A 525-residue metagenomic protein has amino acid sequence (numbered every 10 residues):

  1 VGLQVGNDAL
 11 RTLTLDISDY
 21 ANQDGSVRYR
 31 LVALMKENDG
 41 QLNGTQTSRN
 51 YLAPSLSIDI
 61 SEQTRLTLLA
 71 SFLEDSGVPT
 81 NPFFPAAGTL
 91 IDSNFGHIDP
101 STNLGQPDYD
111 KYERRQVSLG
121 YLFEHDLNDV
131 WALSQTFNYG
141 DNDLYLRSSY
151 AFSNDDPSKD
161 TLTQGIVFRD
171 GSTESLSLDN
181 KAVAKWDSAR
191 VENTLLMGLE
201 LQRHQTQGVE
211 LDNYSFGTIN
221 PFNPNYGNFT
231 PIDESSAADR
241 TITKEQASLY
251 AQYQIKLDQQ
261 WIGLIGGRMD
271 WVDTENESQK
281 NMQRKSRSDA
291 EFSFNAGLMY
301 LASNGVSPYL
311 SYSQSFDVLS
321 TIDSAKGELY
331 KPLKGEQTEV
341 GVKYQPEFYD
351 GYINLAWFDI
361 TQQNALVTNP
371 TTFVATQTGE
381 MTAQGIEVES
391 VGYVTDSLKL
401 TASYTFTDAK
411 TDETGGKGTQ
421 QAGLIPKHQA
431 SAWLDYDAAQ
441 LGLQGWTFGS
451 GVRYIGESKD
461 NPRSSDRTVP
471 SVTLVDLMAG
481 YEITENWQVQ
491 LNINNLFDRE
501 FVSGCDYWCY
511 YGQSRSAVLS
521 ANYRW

Functional and structural regions predicted by a protein language model:
V1-P54, I60-T64, V117, G351 (+1 more regions): Outer-membrane beta-barrel translocator/receptor signature
D19, L122-D126, V130-N138, N142-S148 (+6 more regions): Membrane-embedded beta-barrel scaffold of Gram-negative outer-membrane proteins
G25-V27, Q63-L66, V130-L133, R190 (+7 more regions): Repeated loop/turn-to-beta-strand initiation elements of outer-membrane beta-barrel proteins
K36-G40, A53-D59, Q63-D126, D141-T173 (+4 more regions): Acidic/polar loop-and-plug regions of large Gram-negative outer-membrane beta-barrel proteins
D59-S61, T173, V191-L196, E200-H204 (+2 more regions): Structural signature of Gram-negative outer-membrane beta-barrels, strongest in the C-terminal barrel of TonB-dependent
L119-N142, Q164-S278: Face-selective signature of the C-terminal outer-membrane beta-barrel domain
D258-Q260, W357-D359, Q377-P462, F497-E500 (+1 more regions): Gram-negative outer-membrane beta-barrel transporters
R453-N461, V469, L477-W525: C-terminal beta-signal and adjacent terminal beta-strands/loops of Gram-negative outer-membrane beta-barrel proteins
